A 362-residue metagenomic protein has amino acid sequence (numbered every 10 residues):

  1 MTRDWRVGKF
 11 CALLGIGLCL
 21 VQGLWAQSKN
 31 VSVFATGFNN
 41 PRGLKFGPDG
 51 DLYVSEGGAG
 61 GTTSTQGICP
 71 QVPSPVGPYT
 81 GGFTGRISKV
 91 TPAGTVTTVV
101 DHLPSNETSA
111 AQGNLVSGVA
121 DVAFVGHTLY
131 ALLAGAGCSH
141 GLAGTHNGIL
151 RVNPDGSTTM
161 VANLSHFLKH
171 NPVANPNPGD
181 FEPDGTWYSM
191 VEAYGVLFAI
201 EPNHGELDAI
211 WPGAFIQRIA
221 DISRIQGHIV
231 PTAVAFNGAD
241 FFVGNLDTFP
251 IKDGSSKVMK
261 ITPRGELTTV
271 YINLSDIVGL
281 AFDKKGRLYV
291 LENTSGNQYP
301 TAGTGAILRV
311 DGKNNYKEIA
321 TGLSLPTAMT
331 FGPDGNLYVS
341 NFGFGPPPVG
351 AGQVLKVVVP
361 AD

Functional and structural regions predicted by a protein language model:
S32-V33, V96-L103, G156-F167, Q217-S223 (+2 more regions): Beta-propeller fold detector
G37-D49, F83-T84, S105-T128, H146 (+7 more regions): Beta-rich, blade/repeat-based domains predominating in secreted/periplasmic proteins but also intracellular
D51, T95, H127-Y130, G148 (+10 more regions): Generic structural signal for coil-to-beta-strand starts
Y53-G57, Y130-L133, A199, F242-N245 (+2 more regions): Residue position within the beta-strands of beta-propeller blades
A59-T63, A136-H140, H204-E206, T248-I251 (+2 more regions): Short glycine/acidic-enriched loop and turn motifs that connect beta-strands
C69-P92, V96-A123: Blade-loop segments of beta-propeller domains
P75, F83-S88, N147-L150, E206-A209 (+3 more regions): A short loop-to-beta-strand structural motif that recurs across blades of beta-propeller domains
V90-T95, V152-S157, W211-F215, I261-E266 (+2 more regions): Short loop/turn segments that connect beta-strands within beta-propeller blades
